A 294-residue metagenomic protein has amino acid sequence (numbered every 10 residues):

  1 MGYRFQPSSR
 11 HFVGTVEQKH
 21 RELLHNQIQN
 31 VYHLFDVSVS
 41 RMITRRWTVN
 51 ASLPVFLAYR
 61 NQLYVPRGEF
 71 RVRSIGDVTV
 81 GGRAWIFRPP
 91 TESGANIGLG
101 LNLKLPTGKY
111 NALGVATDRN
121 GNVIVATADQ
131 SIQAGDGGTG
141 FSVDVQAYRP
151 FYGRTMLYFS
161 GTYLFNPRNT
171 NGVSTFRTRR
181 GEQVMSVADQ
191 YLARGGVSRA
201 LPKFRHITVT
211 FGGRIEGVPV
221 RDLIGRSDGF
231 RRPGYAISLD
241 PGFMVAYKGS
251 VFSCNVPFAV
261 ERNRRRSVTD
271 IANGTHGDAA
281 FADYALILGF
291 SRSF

Functional and structural regions predicted by a protein language model:
M1, V49-A51, V80, A95-L101 (+7 more regions): Transmembrane beta-strands of outer-membrane beta-barrel proteins
Y3-S9, V55-Y59, I86, L103-K109 (+6 more regions): Transmembrane beta-strands of outer-membrane beta-barrel pores
F5-L34, S131: Surface-exposed strand-loop-strand hairpins of Gram-negative outer-membrane beta-barrel proteins
S8-R10, R46, F87-I97, A112 (+3 more regions): Short loop/turn motifs that connect adjacent beta-strands in outer-membrane beta-barrel proteins
F12-E22, R168-F294: Outer membrane beta-barrel transmembrane domains
L23-W85: Long, hydrophobic/aromatic-enriched structural stretches that serve as scaffold segments
H33-V37, G76-G82, I97, T139-V145 (+3 more regions): Hydrophobic, lipid-facing positions within transmembrane beta-strands of outer-membrane proteins
L57-S186: Outer-membrane pore/translocation modules
